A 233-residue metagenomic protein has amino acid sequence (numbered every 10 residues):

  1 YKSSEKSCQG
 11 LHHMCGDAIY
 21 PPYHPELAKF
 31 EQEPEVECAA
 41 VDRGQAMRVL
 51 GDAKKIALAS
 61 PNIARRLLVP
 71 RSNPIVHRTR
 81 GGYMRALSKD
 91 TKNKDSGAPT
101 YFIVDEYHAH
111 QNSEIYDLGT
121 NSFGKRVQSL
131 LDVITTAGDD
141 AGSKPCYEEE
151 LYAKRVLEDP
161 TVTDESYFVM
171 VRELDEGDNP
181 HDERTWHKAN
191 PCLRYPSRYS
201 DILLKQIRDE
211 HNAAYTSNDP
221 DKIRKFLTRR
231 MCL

Functional and structural regions predicted by a protein language model:
Y1-L233: Phosphate/NTP-binding elements of NTP-utilizing enzymes
